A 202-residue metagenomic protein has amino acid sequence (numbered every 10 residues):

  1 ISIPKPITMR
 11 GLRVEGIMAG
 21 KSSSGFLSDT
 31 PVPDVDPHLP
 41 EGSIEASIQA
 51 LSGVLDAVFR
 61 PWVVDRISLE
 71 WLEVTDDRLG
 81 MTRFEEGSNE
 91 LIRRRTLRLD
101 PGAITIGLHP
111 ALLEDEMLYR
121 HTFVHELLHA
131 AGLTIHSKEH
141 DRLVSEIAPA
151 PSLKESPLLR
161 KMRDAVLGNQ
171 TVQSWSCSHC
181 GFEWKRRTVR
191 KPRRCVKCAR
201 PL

Functional and structural regions predicted by a protein language model:
I1-T8: Extreme N-terminal basic, low-complexity initiation segments that serve as generic localization/processing leaders
S2, S22-S24: Serine residues within intrinsically disordered or low-complexity segments
R10-R13: Basic polycationic patches enriched in arginine
G25-D36: Conserved N-terminal entry element of GNAT/NAT acetyltransferase domains
D34-M117, L133-L202: Metalloprotease/metallohydrolase-associated module, dominated by Zn2+-dependent proteases
H121-L133: Active-site recognition of the HExxH zinc-binding catalytic motif
